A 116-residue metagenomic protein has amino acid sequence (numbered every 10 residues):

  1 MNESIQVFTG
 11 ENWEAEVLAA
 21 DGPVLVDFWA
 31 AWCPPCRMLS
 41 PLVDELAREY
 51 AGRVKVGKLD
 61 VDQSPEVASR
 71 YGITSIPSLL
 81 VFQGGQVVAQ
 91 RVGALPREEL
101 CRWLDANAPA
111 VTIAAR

Functional and structural regions predicted by a protein language model:
M1-L25, W29-K55, Q63-E66, R70-S78 (+1 more regions): Proteins that catalyze or organize thiol-disulfide redox chemistry and the adjacent proteostasis machinery handling
K58: Conserved residues in the N-terminal Rossmann fold of short-chain dehydrogenase/reductase
